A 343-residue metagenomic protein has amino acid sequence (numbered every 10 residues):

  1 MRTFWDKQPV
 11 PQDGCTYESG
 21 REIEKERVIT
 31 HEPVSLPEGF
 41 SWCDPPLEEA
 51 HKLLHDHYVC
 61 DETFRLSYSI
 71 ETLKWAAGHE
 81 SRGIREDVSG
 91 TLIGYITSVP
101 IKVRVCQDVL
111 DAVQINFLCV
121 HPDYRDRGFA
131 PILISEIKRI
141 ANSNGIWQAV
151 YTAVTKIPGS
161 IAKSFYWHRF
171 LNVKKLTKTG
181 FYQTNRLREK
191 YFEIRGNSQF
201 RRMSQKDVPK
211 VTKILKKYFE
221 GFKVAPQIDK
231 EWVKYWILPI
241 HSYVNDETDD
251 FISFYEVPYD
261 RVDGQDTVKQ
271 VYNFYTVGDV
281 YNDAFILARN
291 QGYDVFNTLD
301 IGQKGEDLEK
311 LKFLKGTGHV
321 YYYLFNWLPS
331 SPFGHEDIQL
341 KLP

Functional and structural regions predicted by a protein language model:
M1-I29, P33, W147-R195, F251-P343: Active-site/acyl-donor-binding loops of N-acyltransferases
I29, P37-P122, A153-T155, R201-V277: A conserved beta-strand-loop-helix scaffold within acyl/acetyltransferase catalytic domains
D56, R139, S143, K217 (+1 more regions): A generic structural signal for well-ordered alpha-helical segments enriched in polar/charged residues
T63-R65, C119-P122, K138-S143, K174-T177 (+2 more regions): Glycine-rich loops and low-complexity Gly/Arg-rich segments that provide flexible linkers or classic glycine-based
T91, V113, R127, N144 (+1 more regions): Structured loop/turn residues at beta-strand edges in well-structured enzyme cores
V120-R139, G278-L287: Conserved acetyl-CoA-binding loop-helix of GNAT-fold acetyltransferases
I134-V150: Classical protein tyrosine phosphatase
N185-K206, V211: Eukaryotic intrinsically disordered, low-complexity regulatory regions
